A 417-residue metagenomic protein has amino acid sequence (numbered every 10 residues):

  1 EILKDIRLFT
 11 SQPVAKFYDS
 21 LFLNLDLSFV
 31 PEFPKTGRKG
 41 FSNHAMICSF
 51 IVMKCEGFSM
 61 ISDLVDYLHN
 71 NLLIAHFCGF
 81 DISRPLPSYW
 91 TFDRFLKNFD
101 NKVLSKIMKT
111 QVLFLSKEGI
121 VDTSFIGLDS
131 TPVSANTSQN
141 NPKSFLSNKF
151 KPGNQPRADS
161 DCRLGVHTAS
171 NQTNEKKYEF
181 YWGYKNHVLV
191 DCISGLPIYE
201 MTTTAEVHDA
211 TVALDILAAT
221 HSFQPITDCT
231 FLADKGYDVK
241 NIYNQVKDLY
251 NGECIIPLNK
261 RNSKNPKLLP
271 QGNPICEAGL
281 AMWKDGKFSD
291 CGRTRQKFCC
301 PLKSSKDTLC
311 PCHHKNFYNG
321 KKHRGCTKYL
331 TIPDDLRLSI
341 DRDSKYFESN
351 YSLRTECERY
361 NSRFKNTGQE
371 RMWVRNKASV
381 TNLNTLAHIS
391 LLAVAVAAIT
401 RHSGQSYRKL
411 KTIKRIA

Functional and structural regions predicted by a protein language model:
E1-M46, I51, C55, F99 (+2 more regions): Dynamic "connector" segments at or just before major functional cores
F17-Y18, L68-H69, L268-K297, Y329-R375: Short amphipathic alpha-helical "interface-anchor" segments enriched in bulky aromatics
K39-I107, T381: Short, positively charged, Gly/Tyr-enriched micro-motifs that form contact patches at catalytic or ligand/partner
I51-K54, A218, L391-A395: Short glycine/serine- and small hydrophobic-enriched flexible loop segments
R94-N251, P257-N259: Polybasic low-complexity intrinsically disordered regions
K260-N265: Short gly/pro/ser/thr-enriched loop/turn and capping motifs at secondary-structure boundaries
C299-S339: Long, low-complexity, polar/charged, intrinsically disordered or flexibly structured peripheral segments
E348-A417: Basic, amphipathic alpha-helical segments enriched in Lys/Arg and hydrophobic/aromatic residues
